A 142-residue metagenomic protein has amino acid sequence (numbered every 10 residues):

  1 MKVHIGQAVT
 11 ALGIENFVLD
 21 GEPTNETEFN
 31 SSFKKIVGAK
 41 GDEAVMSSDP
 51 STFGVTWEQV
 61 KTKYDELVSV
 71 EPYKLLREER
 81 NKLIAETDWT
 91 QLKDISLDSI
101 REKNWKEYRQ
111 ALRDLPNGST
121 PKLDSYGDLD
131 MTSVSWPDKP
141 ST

Functional and structural regions predicted by a protein language model:
M1-T142: A preference for well-ordered globular domain cores that mediate specific macromolecular interactions or catalysis
